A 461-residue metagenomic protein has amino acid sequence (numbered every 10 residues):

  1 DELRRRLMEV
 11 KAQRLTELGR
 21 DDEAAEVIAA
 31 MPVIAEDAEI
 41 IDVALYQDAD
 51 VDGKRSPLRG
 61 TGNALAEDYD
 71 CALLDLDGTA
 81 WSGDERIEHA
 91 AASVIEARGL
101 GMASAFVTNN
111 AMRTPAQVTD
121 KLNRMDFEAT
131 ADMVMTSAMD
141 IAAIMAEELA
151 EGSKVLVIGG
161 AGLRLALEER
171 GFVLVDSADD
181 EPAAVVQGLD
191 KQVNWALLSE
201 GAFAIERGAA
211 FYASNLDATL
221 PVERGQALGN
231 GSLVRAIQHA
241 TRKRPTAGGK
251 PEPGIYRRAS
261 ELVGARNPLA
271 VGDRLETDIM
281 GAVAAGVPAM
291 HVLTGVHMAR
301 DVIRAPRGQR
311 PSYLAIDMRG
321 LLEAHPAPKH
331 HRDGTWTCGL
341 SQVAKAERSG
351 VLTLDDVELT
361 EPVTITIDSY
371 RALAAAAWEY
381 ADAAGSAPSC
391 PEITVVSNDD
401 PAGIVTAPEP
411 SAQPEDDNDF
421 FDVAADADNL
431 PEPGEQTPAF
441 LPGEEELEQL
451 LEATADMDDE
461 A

Functional and structural regions predicted by a protein language model:
D1, M31-P32: Alpha-helical solenoid scaffolds that mediate protein-protein interactions, centered on TPR/SEL1-like repeats but also
D42-L74, W81-D84, I95-G99, A111 (+5 more regions): Asp-based, Mg2+/Mn2+-dependent phosphohydrolase catalytic module
